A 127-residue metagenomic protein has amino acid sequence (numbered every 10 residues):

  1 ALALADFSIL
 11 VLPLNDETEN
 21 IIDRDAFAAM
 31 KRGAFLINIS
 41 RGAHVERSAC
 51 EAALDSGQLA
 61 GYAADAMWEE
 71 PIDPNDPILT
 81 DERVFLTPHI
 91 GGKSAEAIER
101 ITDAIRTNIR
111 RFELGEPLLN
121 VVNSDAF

Functional and structural regions predicted by a protein language model:
A1-P77: Rossmann-like adenosine-cofactor binding region
W68-F127: C-terminal helix-to-coil terminal segments
